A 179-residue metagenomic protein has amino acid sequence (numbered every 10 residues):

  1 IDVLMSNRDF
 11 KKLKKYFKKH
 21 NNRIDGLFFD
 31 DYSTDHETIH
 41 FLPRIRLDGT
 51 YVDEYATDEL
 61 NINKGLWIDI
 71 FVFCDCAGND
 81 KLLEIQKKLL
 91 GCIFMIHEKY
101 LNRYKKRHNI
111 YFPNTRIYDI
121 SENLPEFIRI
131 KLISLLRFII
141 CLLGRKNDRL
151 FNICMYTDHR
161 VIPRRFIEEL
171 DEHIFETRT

Functional and structural regions predicted by a protein language model:
I1-L13, T177: Catalytic metal-binding acidic patch
K15-Y16, L82: Short, conserved acidic/polar surface loops in the N-terminal third of protein domains
F17-G78, H97-T179: Conserved catalytic core of two-metal-ion nucleotidyltransferases
D80-Q86: A short secondary-structure junction signal
L89: Short, His- and charge-rich active-site/binding loops that engage polyanionic ligands
I93: Helical lid/core segments from catalytic subdomains that handle acyl or acyl-like groups
